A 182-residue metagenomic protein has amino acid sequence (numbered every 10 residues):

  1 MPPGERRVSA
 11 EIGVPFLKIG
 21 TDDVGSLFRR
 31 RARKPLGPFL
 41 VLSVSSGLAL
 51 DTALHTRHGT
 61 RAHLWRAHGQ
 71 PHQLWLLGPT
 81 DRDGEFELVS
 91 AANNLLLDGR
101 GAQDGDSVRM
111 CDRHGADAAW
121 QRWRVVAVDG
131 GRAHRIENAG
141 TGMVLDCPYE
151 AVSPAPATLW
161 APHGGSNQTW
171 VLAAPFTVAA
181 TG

Functional and structural regions predicted by a protein language model:
R7-G182: Lectin-like carbohydrate-binding module/patch detector with strong preference for beta-trefoil
